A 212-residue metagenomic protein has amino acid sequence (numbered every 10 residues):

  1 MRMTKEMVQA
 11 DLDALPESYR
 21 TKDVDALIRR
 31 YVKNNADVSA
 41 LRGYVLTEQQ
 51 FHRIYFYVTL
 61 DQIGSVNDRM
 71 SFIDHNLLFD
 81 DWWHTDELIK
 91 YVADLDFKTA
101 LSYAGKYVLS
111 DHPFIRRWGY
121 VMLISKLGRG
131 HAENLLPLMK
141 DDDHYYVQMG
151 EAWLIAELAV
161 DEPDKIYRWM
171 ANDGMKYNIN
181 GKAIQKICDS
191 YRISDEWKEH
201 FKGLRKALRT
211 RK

Functional and structural regions predicted by a protein language model:
M1-K212: Alpha-helical scaffold domains
